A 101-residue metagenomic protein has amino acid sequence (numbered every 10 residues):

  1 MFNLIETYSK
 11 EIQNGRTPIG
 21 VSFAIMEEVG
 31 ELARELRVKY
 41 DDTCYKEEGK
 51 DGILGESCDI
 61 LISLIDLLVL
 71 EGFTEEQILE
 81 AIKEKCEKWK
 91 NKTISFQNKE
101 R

Functional and structural regions predicted by a protein language model:
M1-S57, L61-R101: Flexible "arm" and connector segments at domain edges
